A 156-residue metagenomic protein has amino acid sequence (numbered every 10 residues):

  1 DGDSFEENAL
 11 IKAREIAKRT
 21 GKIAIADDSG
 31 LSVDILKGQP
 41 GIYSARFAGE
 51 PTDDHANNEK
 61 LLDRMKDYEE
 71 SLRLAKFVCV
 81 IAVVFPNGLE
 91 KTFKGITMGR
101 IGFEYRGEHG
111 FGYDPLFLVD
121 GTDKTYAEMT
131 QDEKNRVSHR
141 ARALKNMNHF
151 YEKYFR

Functional and structural regions predicted by a protein language model:
D1-R156: Anionic-ligand binding patches
